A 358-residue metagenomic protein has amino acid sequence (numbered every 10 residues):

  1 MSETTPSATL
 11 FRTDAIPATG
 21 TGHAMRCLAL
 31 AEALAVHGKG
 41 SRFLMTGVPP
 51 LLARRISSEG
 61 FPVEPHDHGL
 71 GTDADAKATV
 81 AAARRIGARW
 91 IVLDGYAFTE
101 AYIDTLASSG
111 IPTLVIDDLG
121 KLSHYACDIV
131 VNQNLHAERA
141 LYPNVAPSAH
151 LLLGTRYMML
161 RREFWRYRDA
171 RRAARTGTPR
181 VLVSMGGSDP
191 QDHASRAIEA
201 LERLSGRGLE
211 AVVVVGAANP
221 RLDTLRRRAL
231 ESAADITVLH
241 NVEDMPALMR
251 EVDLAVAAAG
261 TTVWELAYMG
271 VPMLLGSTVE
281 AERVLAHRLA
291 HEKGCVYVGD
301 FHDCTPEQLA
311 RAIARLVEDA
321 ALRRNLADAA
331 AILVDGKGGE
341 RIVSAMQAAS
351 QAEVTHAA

Functional and structural regions predicted by a protein language model:
A8-A24, S184-Q191: Short, glycine-rich nucleotide/cofactor-binding loops
R12-T21, L30-A35, K39, M45-A146 (+1 more regions): Active-site and donor-binding regions of nucleotide-sugar-utilizing enzymes
T21, E243-L285: A donor-sugar binding/catalytic signature common to diverse glycosyltransferases and related nucleotide-sugar
H124-D192, G216-A218, L222: A nucleotide-sugar donor-handling region in carbohydrate enzymes
R168-D169, R175-D253: Donor-nucleotide binding loops and adjacent catalytic segments primarily of GT-B fold Leloir glycosyltransferases
A281-I313: Change "using UDP/GDP/dTDP sugars" to "using nucleotide sugars
R315, L322-G336: A short, well-ordered alpha-helix in the C-terminal region of glycosyltransferases
D335-A358: C-terminal alpha-helical cap of glycosyltransferases
